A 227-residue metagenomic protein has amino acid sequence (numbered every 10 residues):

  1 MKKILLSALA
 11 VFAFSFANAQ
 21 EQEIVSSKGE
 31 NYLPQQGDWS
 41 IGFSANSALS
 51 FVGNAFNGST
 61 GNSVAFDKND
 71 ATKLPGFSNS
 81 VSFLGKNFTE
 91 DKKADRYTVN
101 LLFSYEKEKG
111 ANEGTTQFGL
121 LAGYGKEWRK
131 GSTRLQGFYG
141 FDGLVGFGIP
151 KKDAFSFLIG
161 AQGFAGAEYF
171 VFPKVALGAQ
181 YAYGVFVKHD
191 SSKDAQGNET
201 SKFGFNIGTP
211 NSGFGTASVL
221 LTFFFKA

Functional and structural regions predicted by a protein language model:
M1-S26, L221: Bacterial Sec-dependent N-terminal signal peptides
Q20-Y97, F214-A227: Short glycine/proline- and aromatic-enriched beta-strand/turn motifs that initiate or cap beta-hairpins
E23-I24, V52-G58, V171-A227: Predominantly the C-terminal beta-signal and adjacent terminal strand-loop region of outer-membrane beta-barrel
I24-L33, G163-P173: Generic detector of contiguous secondary-structure segments
L33-Q35, F66-F77, A111-F118, D153-F157 (+1 more regions): Replace "Gram-negative outer membrane beta-barrel proteins" with "bacterial and organellar outer membrane beta-barrel
A45, F141-G143, Y181-Y183: A structural signal for short, well-ordered beta-strand segments
G53-A65, K107-T116, G148-F157, D190-N198: Outer-membrane beta-barrel translocator domains and adjoining extracellular loop/strand segments of Gram-negative
S82-Q162, Y169-V175, T216-A227: Gram-negative (and chloroplast) outer-membrane scaffold detector with strong preference for beta-barrel transmembrane
